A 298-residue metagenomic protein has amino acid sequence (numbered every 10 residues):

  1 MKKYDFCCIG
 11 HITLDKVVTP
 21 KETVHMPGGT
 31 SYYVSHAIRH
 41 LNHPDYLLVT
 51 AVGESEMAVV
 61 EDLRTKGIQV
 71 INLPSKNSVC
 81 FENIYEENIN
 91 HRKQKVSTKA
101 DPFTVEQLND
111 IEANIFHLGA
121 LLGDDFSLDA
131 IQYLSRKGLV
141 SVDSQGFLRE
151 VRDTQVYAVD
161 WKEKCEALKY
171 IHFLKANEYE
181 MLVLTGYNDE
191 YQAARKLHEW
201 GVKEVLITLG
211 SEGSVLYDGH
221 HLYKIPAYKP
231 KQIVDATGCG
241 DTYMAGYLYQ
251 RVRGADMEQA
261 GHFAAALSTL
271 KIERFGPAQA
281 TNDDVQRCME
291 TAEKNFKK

Functional and structural regions predicted by a protein language model:
K2-K3, L14-H25, H40-G119, D124 (+2 more regions): Conserved N-terminal subdomain of the carbohydrate kinase-like
Y4, Y157-C165, Y191-K298: Conserved phosphate-binding/catalytic region of the ribokinase-like
C7, V140-D143, L206: Structural detector of well-ordered beta-strand residues that form the stable sheet scaffold of enzyme domains
G10-I12, T30, T242: Active-site metal-binding loops of divalent metal-dependent hydrolases
P20-M26, T154-Y157, P230-K231: Short glycine-enriched, charge-decorated loop/helix-capping segments at active-site entrances that position
G29-H40: Histidine-anchored nucleotide/phosphate-binding helix
I38, N177, G240: Short, conserved phosphate/pyrophosphate- and ester-handling motifs at nucleotide-, phospho-/glycolipid
G119-R195: Conserved beta-alpha-beta core of the PfkB/ribokinase-like small-molecule kinase fold
